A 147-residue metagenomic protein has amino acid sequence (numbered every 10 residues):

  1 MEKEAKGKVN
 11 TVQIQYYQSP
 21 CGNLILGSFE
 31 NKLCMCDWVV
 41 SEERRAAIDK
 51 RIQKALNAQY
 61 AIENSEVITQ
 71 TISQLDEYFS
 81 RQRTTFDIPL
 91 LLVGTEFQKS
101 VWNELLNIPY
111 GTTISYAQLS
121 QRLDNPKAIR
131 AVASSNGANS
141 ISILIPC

Functional and structural regions predicted by a protein language model:
M1-K127: Basic nucleic-acid-binding alpha-helical/helix-turn surface characteristic of O6-alkylguanine DNA
K127-C147: Short glycine/serine-rich loop segments
